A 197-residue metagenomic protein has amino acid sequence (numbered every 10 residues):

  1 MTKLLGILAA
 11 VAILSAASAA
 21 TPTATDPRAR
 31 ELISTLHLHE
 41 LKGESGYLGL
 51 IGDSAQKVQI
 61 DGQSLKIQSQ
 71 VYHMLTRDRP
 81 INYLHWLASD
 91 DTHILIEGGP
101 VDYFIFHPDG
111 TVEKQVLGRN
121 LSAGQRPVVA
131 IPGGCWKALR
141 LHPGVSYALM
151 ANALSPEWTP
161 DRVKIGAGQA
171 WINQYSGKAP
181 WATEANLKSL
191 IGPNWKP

Functional and structural regions predicted by a protein language model:
L4-I13: Sec-dependent N-terminal signal peptides
A16-P22: Boundary at the C-terminal end of the N-terminal hydrophobic targeting segment
P22-V129, A138-L139, V145-S146, P156-T159 (+1 more regions): Non-catalytic, conserved peripheral segments adjacent to functional cores
P132-G134: Extracellular beta-helix/beta-solenoid repeat scaffolds
L149-A151: Short, well-structured beta-strand segments enriched in hydrophobic/aromatic residues within extracellular or lumenal
